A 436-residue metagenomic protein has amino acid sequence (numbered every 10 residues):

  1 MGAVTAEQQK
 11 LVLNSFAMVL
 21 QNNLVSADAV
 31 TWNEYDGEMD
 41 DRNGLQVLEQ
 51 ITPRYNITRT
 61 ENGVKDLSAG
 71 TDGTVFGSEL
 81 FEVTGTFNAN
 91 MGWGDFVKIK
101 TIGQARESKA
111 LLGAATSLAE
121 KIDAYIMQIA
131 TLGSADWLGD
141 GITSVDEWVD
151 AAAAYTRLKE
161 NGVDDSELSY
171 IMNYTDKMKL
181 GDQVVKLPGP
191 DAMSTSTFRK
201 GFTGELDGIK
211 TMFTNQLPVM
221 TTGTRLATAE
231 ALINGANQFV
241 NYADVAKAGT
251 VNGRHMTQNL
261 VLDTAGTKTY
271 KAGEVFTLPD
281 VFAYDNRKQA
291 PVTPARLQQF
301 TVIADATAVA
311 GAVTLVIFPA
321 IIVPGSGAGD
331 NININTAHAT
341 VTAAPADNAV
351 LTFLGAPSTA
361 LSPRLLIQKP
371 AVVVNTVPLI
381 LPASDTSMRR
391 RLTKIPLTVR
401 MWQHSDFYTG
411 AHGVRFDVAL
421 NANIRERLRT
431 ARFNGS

Functional and structural regions predicted by a protein language model:
M1-V83, E426-T430, N434: N-terminal "assembly arms/tails" that initiate or stabilize quaternary assembly in self-assembling proteins
G2-E34, D95-I102, I122-L138, V399 (+2 more regions): Short, Lys/Arg-rich flexible segments
G44-L45, T60-G73, R254-T257, G273 (+3 more regions): Glycine-centered loop/turn motifs
E49, S78-D150, T156-M178, F198-T214 (+1 more regions): Long, contiguous amphipathic alpha-helices that act as assembly "spine/axial" helices in icosahedral shell and virion
I57-T60, K179-D182, T221-T222, N286-R287 (+2 more regions): Short helix/loop capping segments that flank catalytic or ligand/cofactor-binding pockets
M172-Y174, D280, P319: Short, structured patches in soluble enzyme cores that scaffold and shape functional sites
K179-V316, F433: Autoprocessing Asn-cyclization modules and mimics
A304-L420, I424-R427: Internal mixed-charge
